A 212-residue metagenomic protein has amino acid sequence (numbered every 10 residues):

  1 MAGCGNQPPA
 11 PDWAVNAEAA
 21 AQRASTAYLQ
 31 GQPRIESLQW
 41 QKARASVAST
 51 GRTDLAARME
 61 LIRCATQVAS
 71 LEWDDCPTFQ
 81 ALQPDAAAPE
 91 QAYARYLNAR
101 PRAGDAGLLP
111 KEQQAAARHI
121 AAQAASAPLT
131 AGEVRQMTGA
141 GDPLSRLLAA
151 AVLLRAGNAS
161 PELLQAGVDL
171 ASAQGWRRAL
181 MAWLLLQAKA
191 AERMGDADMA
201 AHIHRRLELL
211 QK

Functional and structural regions predicted by a protein language model:
M1-R23: Bacterial Sec signal peptide processing site at the extreme N-terminus
P9, A21, Y28-G31, A48 (+4 more regions): Hydrophobic/aromatic side-chain positions at a characteristic register within alpha-helices of tetratricopeptide repeats
P9, N16, I35, A56 (+4 more regions): Residues that mark the junctions of alpha-helical repeat units in TPR/alpha-solenoid scaffolds
A20, Q39, L55-A56, E60 (+4 more regions): TPR repeat positional signature
R23-A24, A43, R63, L148-L153 (+3 more regions): Structural register within alpha-helical repeat arrays
A43-W73, A173-A182, E192, Q211: Short, charge-rich amphipathic alpha-helical segments embedded in non-transmembrane helical bundles/solenoids
R63-A87, R100-L109, E192-A200: Alpha-helical linker/edge segments of TPR/alpha-solenoid repeat scaffolds and analogous pre-/post-domain helices
P89-W176: Extended amphipathic alpha-helical interaction segments
